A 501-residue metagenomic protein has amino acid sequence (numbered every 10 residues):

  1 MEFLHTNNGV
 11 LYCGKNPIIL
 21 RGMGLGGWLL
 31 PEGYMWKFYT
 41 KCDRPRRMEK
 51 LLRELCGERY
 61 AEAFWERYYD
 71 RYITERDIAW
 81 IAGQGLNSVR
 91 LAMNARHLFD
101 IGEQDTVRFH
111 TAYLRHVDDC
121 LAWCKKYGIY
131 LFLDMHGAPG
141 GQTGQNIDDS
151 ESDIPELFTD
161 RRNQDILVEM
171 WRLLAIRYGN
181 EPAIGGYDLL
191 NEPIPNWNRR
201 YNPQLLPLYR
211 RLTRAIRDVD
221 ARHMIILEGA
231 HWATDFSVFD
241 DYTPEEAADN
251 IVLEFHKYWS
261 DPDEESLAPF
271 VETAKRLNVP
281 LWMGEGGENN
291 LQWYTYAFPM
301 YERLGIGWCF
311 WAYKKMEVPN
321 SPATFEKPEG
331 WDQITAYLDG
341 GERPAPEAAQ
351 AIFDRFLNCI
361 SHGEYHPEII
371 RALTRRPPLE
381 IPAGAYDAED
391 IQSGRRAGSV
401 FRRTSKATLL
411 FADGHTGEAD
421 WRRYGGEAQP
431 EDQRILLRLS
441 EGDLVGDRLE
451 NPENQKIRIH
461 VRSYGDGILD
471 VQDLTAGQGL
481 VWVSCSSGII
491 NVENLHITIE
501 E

Functional and structural regions predicted by a protein language model:
M1-L86: N-terminal carbohydrate-binding accessory modules
E2-F3, N8, R162-A312, F325-D332: Extracellular glycoside hydrolase catalytic/binding regions
L4, Y60-V89, H97-F99, E103-G141 (+3 more regions): An active-site-proximal structural segment forming one wall of the substrate-binding cleft that immediately precedes
G22-M23, A92, Y130-H136, G186-D188 (+1 more regions): Outer-envelope exported proteins of Gram-negative bacteria
T40-E62, P328-E347, L409-G414, W421: Charged, glycine/proline-rich intrinsically disordered loops and linkers
A92-A95, M135-T143, L190-P193, G229-H231 (+1 more regions): Short, solvent-exposed turn/loop segments enriched in Gly/Ser/Thr/Pro and often Arg
Y294-D387, Q392-G394, G398-V400, T404-K406: Aromatic-rich peripheral "rim/lid" segments of glycoside hydrolase catalytic domains that contact and position glycan
H362-E501: Extracytoplasmic
